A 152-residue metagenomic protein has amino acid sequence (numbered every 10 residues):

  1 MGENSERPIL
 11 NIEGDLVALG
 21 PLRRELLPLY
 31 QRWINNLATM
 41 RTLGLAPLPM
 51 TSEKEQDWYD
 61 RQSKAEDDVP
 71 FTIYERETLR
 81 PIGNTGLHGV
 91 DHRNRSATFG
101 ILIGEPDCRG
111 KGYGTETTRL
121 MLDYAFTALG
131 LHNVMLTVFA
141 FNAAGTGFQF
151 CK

Functional and structural regions predicted by a protein language model:
M1-L27, N36, P70, R76-K152: Acyl-donor (CoA/ACP) binding surface of acyl/acetyltransferases
A18, W58-Y59: Short secondary-structure capping/turn segments at boundaries of alpha-helices and beta-strands
Y30, T39, E55, F99: Hydrophobic pocket/interface hotspot
W33: Conserved catalytic core of Hanks-type protein kinase domains
N36-T39, K64: Short helix-loop boundary/capping segments at the starts of domains
M40-W58: Conserved GNAT-fold acetyl-CoA-binding loop/helix
P49-S52, R61-S63, I103-G104: Juxtamembrane/interface motifs at transmembrane-helix termini
D60-Y74: A short helix-loop-beta-strand connector motif used in the catalytic cores of GNAT acetyltransferases and, in some
